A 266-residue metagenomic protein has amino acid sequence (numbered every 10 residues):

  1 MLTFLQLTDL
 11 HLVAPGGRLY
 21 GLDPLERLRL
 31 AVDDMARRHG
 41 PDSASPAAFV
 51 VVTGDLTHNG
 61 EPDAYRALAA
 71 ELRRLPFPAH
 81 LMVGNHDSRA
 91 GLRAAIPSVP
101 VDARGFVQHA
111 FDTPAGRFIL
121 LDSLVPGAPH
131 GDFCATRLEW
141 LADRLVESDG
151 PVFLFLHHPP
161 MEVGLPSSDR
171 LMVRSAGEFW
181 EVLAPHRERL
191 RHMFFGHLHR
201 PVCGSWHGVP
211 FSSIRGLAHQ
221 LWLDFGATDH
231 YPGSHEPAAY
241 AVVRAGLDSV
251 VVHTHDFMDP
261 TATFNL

Functional and structural regions predicted by a protein language model:
M1-A67, E71, V163: N-terminal active-site segment of His-dependent metallophosphoesterases
L2-A14, A115-V125, F153-H157, V209-R215 (+1 more regions): Active-site-proximal beta-strand elements of phosphoester/diester hydrolases
Q6-T8, F49-D55, A79-N85, D122 (+3 more regions): Active-site neighborhood of phospho(di)ester-bond hydrolases with catalytic His/Asp-centered motifs
V13-G16, H58-D63, N85-R93, P126-P129 (+4 more regions): Active-site environment of divalent metal-dependent phosphoester hydrolases
G17-D23, P97, G127, L165-M172 (+1 more regions): Short glycine-enriched, charge-decorated loop/helix-capping segments at active-site entrances that position
L22, V182, V202-L266: Binuclear metal-dependent phosphoesterase catalytic core
A31-F49, H130-P210, S234, A241-V242 (+1 more regions): His/acidic metal-ligating clusters that form di-metal
E61-A142, V146, E178-R189, H207 (+1 more regions): Extended active-site neighborhood of metal-dependent phosphoesterases/phosphodiesterases
